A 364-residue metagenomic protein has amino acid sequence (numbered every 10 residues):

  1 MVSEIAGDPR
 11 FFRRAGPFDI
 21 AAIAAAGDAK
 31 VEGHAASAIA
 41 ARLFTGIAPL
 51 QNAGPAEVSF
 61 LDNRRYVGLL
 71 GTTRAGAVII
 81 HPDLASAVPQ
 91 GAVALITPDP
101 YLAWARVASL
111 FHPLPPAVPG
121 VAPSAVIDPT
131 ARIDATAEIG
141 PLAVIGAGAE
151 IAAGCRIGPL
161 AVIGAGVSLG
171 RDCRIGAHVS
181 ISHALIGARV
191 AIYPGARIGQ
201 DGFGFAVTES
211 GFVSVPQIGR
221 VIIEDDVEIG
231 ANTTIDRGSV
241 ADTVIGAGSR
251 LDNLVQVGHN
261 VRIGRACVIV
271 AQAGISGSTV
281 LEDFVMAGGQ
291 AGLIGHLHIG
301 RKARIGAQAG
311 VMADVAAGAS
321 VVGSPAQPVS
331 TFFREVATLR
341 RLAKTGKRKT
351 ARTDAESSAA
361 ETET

Functional and structural regions predicted by a protein language model:
M1-S124, R189, G195-A196, D201-S214 (+2 more regions): Terminal amphipathic alpha-helical/low-complexity segments used for targeting or macromolecular assembly
F60, G120-P328: Structural signal for interior beta-strand "rungs" in well-ordered beta-sheet cores of soluble enzyme domains
